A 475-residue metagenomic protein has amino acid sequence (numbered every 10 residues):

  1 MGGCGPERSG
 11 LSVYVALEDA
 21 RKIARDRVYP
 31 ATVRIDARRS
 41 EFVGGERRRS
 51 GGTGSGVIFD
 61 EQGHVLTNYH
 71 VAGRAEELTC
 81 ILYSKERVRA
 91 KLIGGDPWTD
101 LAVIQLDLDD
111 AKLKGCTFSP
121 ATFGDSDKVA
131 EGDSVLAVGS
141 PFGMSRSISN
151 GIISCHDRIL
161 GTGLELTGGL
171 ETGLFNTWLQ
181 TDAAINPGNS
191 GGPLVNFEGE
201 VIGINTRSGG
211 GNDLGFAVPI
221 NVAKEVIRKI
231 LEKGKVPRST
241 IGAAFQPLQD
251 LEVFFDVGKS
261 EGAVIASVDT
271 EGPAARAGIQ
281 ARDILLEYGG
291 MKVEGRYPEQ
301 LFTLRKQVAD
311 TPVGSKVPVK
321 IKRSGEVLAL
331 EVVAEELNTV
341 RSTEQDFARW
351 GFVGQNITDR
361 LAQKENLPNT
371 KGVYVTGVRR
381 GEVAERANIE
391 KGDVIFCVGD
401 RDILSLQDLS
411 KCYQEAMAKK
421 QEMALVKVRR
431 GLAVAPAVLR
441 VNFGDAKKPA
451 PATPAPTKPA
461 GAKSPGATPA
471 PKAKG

Functional and structural regions predicted by a protein language model:
C4-Q280, E287-S315, R323-V327, V333-W350 (+2 more regions): Serine-dependent protease modules
T122, G278, N388, I395-D402: Exposed loop and linker-edge segments at protein-protein interfaces
R282, G392: Conserved catalytic motifs of ABC-family nucleotide-binding domains
S315-V317, E422-A424: Exposed beta-strand face motif in extracellular beta-rich ectodomains
L330-V333, A437-L439: Edge beta-strands of extracellular beta-sandwich domains
D346-A387, K391: C-terminal structural cap/anchor segments
F443-K448, K463-P465, K472-G475: Short, solvent-exposed mixed-charge patches
